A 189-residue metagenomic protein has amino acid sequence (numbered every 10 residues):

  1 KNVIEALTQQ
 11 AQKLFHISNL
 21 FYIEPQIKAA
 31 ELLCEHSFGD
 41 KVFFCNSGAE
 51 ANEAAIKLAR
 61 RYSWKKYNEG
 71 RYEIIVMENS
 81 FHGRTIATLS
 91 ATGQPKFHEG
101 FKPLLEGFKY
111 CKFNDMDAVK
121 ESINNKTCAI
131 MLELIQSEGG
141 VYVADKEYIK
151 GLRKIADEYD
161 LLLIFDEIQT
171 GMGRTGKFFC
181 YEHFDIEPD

Functional and structural regions predicted by a protein language model:
K1-D189: Conserved N-terminal phosphate-binding loop of PLP-dependent enzymes in the Aspartate aminotransferase
